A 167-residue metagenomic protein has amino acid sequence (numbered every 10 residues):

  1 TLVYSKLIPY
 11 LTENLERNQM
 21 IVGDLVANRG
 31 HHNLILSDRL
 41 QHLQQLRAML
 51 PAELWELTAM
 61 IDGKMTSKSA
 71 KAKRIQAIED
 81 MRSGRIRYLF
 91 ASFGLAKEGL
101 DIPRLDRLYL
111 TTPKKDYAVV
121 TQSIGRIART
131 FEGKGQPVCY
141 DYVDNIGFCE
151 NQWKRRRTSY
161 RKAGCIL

Functional and structural regions predicted by a protein language model:
T1, Q152, S159-I166: Conserved P-loop NTPase
T1-P51: Conserved interdomain hinge at the start of the Helicase C-terminal
N18-Q19, K71, F93, Y117-T121 (+2 more regions): Amphipathic alpha-helical transducer elements in NTP-driven molecular machines
L34, Q44-Q45, L54-K97: Conserved helicase ATPase core of P-loop NTP-dependent helicases/translocases
L40-H42, L95-K97, P113-Y117, A128-R129 (+1 more regions): Conserved nucleotide-binding/hydrolysis micro-motifs of P-loop NTPases
W55-E56, P103-R107, E132-C139, A163-C165: Short glycine-/polar-rich loops that comprise or flank the Walker A/P-loop and associated switch/sensor motifs
F90-A91, E98-P113, T121-Q122, P137-Y142: A short beta-strand element within the Helicase C-terminal
R126-S159: Conserved segment of the helicase C-terminal RecA-like domain
